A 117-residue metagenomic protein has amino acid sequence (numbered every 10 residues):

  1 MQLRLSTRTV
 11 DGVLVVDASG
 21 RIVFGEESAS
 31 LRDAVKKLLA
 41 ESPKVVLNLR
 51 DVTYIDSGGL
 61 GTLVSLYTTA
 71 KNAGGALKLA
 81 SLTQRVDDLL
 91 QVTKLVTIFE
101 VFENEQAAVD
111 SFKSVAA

Functional and structural regions predicted by a protein language model:
M1-T7, K113-A117: Non-catalytic signal-transmission and effector/linker regions of two-component phosphorelay proteins
Q2-R4, G12, G74, I98: A generic structural signal for alpha->beta connector loops
R4-D33: STAS-typified acidic loop motif
S6-R8, A80, F102: General small-molecule cofactor/ligand-binding pocket signal
V10-G12, Q84, Q106: Residues that form or immediately flank small-molecule/cofactor binding pockets and catalytic motifs
I22-F99: Amphipathic alpha-helical interaction surfaces in cytosolic regulatory modules
V101-A117: A charged, well-structured terminal subsegment
